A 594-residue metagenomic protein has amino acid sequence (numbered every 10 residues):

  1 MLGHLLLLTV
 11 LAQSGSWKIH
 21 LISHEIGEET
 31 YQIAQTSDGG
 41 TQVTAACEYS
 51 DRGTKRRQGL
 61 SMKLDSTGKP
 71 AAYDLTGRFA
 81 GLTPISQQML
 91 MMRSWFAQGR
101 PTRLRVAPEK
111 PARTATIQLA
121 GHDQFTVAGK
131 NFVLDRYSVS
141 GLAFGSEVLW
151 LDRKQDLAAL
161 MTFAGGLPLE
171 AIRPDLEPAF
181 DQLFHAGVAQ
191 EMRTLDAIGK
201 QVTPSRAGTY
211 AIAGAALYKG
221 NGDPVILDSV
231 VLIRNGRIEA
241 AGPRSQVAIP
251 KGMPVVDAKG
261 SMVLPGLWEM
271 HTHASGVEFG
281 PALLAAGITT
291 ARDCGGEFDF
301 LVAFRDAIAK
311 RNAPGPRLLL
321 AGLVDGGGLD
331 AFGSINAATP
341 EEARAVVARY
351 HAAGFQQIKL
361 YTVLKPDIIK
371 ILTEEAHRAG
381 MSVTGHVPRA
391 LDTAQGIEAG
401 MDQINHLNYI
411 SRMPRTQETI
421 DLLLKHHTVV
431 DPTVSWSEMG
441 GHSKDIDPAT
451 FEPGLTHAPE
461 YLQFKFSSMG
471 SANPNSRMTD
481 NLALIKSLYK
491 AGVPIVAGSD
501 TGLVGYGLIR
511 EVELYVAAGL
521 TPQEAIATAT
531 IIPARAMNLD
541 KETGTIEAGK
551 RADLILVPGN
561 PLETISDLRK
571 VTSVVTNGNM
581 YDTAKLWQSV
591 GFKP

Functional and structural regions predicted by a protein language model:
H20-G77, G141: N-terminal mature ectodomain segment of secretory-pathway/periplasmic proteins
D74-L134, D181, H185-A189: Solvent-exposed helix/loop surface patches that form functional interfaces
A171-G214, A248-I249, Y350, N577-P594: Extracellular/periplasmic ectodomains of large secreted or surface enzymes and adhesion receptors
K200-P204, L217-V230, P243-R244, Y506 (+2 more regions): Acidic, glycine-enriched loop/beta-strand segments at the rims of small-molecule binding/catalytic pockets
Y210, A248-A285: Replace "His-x-His-based motif
D223-L264: Histidine-rich, glycine-flanked metal-binding segment
G280-L301, G315-V324, H351-V363, S382 (+3 more regions): Divalent metal-dependent hydrolysis catalytic cores, especially in the metallo-beta-lactamase
V346-L364, I410-A518, G591-K593: Active-site neighborhoods of metal-dependent hydrolases
